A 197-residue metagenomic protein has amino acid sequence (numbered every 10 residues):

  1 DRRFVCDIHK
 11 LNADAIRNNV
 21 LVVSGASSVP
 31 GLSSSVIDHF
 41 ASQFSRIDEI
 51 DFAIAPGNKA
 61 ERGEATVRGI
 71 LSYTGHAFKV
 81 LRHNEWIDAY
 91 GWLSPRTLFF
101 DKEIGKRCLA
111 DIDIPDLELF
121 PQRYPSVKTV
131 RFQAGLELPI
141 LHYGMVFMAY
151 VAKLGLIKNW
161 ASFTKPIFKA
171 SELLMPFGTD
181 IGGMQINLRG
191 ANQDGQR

Functional and structural regions predicted by a protein language model:
D1-L21: Rossmann-fold NAD(P)-binding glycine/threonine-rich loop
R2-C6, V29-L32, G57-A60: Short gly/pro/ser/thr-enriched loop/turn and capping motifs at secondary-structure boundaries
D7-K10, S35, G144: Generic recognition of short, well-ordered alpha-helical segments
N12-R17, H39-S45: Short, surface-exposed basic-aromatic patches at helix termini and helix-loop junctions that form
N19-A26, R197: A short glycine/serine-rich beta->alpha loop
S24-A41: Short alpha-helices
S42-R197: C-terminal catalytic/substrate-binding lobe primarily of soluble NAD(P)-dependent oxidoreductases
